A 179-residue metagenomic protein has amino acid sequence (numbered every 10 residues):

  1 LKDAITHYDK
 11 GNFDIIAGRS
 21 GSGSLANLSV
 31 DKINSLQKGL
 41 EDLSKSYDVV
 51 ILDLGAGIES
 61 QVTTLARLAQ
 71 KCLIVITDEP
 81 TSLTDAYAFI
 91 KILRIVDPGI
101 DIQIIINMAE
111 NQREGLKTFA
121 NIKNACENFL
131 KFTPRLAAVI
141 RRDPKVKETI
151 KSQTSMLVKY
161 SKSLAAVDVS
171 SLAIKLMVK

Functional and structural regions predicted by a protein language model:
L1-K45, I150-S152: P-loop/Walker-type NTP enzyme "switch/lid" segment
I15, L52, I74, I104-I106: Structural beta-sheet core signal
G39-S46, E59-T81: Inter-motif core of Ras-like GTPase G domains
T77-D78, I102-L116, A138-V146: G-domain G4 guanine-recognition motif of GTPases
P80-Q103, K117-T118, I122-A125: Anionic-ligand binding region
Q112-P134: C-terminal accessory "lid"/substrate-recognition subdomains
F129-L157, V169: Beta-strand-loop-alpha "switch" segments that mediate conformational coupling across diverse proteins
K151-K179: NTP-binding/hydrolysis catalytic cores, primarily Walker-type P-loop NTPases
